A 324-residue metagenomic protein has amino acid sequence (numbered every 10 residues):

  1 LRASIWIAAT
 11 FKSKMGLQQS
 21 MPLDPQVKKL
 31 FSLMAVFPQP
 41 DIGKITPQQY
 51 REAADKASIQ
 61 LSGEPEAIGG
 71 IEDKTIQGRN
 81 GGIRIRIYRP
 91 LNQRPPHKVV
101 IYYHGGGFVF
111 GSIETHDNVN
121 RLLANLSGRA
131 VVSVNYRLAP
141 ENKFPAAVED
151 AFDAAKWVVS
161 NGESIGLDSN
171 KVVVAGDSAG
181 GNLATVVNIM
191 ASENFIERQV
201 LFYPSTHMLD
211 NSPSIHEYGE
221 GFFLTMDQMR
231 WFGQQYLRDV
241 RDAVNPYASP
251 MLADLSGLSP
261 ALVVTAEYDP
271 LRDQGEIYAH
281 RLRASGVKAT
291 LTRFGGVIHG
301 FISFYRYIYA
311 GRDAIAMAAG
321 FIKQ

Functional and structural regions predicted by a protein language model:
L1-I87: A glycine/proline-hinged amphipathic helix-loop "lid/cap" segment that gates access to hydrophobic ligand pockets
G81-I83, P90-V99, S256-L258: Proline/glycine-enriched tight loop/beta-turn segments at coil->beta junctions that connect or precede beta-strands
E114-V134: Short amphipathic alpha-helix adjacent to the substrate-entry channel of hydrolases
V159-V173: Gly/Ser-rich "nucleophile elbow"/oxyanion-hole loop immediately N-terminal to the catalytic nucleophile in hydrolases
G176, G180, A184: Gly/Ala-rich beta-loop-alpha elbow adjacent to hydrolase catalytic centers
I189-R241: Hydrolase active-site cap/lid region
V263-T265: Short beta-strand/loop motif that positions the catalytic acidic residue of the alpha/beta-hydrolase fold
R306-Q324: Catalytic active-site module of serine/aspartate enzymes centered on a nucleophile-bearing elbow/loop
